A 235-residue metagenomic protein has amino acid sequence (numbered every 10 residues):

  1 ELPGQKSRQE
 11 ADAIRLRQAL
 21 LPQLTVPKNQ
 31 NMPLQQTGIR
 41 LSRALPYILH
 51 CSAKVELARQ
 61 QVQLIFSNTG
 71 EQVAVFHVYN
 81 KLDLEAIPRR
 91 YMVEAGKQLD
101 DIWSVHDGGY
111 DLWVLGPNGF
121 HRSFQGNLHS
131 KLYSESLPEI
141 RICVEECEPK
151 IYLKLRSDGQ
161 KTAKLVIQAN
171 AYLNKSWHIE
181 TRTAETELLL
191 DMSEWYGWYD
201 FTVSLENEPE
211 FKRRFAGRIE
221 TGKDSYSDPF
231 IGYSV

Functional and structural regions predicted by a protein language model:
E1-V235: Membrane-interface soluble catalytic domains
